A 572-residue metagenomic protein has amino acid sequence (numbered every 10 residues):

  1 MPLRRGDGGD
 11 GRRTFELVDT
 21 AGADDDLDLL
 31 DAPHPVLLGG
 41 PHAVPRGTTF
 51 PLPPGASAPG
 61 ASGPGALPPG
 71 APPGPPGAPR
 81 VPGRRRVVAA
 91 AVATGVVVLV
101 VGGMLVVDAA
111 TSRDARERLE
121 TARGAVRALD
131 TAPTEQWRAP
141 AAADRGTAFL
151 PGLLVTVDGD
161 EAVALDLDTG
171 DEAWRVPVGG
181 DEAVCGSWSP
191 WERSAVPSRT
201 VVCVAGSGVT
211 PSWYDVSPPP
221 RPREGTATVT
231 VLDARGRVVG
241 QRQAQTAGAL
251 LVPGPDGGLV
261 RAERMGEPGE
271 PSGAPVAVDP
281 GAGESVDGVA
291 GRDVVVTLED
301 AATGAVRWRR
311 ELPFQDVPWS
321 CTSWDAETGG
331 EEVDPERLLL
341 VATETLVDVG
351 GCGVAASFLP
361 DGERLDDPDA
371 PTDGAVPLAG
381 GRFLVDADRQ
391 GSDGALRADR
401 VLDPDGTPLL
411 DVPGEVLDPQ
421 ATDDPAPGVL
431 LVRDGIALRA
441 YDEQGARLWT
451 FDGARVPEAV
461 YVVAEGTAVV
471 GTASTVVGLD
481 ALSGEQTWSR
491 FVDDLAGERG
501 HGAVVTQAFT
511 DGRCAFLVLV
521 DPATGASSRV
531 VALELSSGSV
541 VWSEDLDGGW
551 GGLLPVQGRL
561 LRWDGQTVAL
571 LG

Functional and structural regions predicted by a protein language model:
P2-G572: Secretory-pathway ectodomains
